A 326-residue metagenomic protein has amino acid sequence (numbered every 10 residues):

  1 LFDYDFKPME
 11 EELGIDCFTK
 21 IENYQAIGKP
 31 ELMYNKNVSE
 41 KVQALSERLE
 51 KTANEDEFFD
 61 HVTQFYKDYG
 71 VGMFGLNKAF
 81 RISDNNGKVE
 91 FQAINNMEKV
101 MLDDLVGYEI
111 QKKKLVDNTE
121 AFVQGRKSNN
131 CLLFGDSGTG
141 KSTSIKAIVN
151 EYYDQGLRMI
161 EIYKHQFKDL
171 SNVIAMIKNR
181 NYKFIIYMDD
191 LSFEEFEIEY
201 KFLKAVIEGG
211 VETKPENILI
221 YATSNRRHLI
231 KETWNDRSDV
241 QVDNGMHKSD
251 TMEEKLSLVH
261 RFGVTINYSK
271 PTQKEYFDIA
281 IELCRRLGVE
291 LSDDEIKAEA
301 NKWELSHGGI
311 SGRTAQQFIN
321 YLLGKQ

Functional and structural regions predicted by a protein language model:
A26-F91: Interdomain "pre-motor" coupling segment immediately N-terminal to P-loop NTPase/helicase cores
I94-E120: N-terminal pre-Walker A segment at the start of P-loop NTPase domains
K99-D103, S142-H165, F193, K231-E232: Conserved P-loop NTPase mechanochemical-coupling segment
N130-I160, N172-N179: Walker A/P-loop
L157-I162, S171-P215: Conserved nucleotide-sensing/catalytic segment adjacent to the nucleotide-binding pocket in NTP-handling enzymes
E194-N244, D250: Conserved catalytic/switch belt of AAA+ P-loop NTPases
Q241-L256, G263-F277: Conserved AAA+ ATPase "SRH/arginine-finger" region at the nucleotide-binding site
T265, S269-Q326: C-terminal alpha-helical "lid" subdomain
